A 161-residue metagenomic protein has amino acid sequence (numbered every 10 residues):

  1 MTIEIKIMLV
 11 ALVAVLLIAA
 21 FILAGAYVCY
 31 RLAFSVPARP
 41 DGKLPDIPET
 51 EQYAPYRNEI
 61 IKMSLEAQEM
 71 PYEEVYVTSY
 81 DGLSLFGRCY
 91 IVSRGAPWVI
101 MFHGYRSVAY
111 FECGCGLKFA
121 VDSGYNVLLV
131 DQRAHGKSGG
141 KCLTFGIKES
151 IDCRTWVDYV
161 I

Functional and structural regions predicted by a protein language model:
M1-V15: Feature marks short, highly hydrophobic, charge-poor N-terminal signal-anchor/signal peptide-like helices that anchor
V15-T78: An N-terminal hydrophobic leader/cap segment in hydrolases
Y80-I91: A short loop-to-beta-strand scaffold at the N-terminal edge of the catalytic core in hydrolase folds
A96-G104: Short beta-strand element of the alpha/beta-hydrolase
Y105-F119, Q132: The serine-hydrolase catalytic nucleophile loop
F111-C113, S138-K141: Conserved catalytic-core motifs of eukaryotic protein kinase domains, centered on the activation segment
F119-G139: Conserved alpha/beta-hydrolase
L143-I161: Alpha/beta-hydrolase active-site loop
